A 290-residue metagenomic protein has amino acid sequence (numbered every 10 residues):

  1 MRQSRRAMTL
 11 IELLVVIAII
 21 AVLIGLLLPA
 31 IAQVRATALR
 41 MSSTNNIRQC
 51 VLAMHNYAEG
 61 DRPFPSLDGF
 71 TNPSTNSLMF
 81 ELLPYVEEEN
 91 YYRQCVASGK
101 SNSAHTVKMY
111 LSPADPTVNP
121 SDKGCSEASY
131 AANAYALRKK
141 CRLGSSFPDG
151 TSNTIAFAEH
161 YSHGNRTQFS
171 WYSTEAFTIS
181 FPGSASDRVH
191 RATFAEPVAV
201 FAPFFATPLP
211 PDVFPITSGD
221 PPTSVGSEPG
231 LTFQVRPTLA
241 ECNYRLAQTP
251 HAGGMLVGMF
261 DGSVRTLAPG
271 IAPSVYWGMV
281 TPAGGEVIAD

Functional and structural regions predicted by a protein language model:
S4-L39, Q49: N-terminal single-pass transmembrane signal-anchor helix
A32-D290: Internal low-complexity, small-residue/proline-rich segments
